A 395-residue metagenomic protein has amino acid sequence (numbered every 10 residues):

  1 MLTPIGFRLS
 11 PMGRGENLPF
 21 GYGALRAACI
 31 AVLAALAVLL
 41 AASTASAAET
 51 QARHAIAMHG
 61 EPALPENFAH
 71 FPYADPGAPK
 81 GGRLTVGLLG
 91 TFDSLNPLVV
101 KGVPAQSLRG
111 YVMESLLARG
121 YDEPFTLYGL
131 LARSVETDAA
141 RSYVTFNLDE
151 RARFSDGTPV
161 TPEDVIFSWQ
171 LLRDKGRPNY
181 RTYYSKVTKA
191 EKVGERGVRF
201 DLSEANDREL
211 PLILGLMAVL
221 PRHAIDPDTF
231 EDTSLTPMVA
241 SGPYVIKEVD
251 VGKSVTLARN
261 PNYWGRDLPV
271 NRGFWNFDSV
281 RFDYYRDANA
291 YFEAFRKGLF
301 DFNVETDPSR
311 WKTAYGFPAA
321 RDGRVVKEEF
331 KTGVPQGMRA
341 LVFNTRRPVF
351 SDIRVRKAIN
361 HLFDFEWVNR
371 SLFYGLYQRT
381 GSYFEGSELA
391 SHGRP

Functional and structural regions predicted by a protein language model:
N17, N147, R181-I225, P243-D250: Surface-exposed binding/hinge segments that line and control ligand-binding clefts or catalytic entry sites
A27-A41: Bacterial N-terminal signal peptides
A48-A140, N147, Q170, P237-V239: N-terminal lobe/hinge region of extracytoplasmic solute-binding protein
A55, G82-L89, R133, Y143-T145 (+5 more regions): Short, well-ordered beta-strand elements
A74-A78, K101-L108, S134-P178, V193 (+4 more regions): Aromatic- and charge-enriched surface segment that lines or borders ligand/interaction sites
M113-E123, Q170, L214-R281, R286-A290 (+1 more regions): Gly/Pro-rich hinge or "lid" segments in bacterial periplasmic/extracellular proteins
K189-K192, K247-A258, D283-R347, A358 (+1 more regions): Extracellular/periplasmic solute-recognition and catalytic clefts
Y244, T380-P395: Structural transition elements
